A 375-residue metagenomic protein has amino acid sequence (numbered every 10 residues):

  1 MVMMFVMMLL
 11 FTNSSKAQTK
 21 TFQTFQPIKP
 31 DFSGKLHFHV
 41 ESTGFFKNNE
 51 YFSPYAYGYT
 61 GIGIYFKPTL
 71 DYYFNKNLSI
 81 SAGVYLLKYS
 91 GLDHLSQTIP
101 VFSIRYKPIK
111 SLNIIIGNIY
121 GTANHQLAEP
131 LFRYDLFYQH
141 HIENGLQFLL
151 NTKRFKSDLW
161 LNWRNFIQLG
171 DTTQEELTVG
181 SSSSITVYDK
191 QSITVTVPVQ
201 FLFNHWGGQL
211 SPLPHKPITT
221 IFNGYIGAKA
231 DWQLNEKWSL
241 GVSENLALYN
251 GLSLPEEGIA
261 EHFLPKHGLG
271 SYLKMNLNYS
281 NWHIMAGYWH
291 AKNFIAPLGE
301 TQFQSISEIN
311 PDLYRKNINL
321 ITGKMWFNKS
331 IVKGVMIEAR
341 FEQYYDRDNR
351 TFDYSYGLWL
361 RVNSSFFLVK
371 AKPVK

Functional and structural regions predicted by a protein language model:
M1-F25, F148, Y354-K375: Bacterial Sec-dependent N-terminal signal peptides
S15, L78-I109, E129-P130, G299 (+1 more regions): Surface-exposed loop and membrane-interface regions of Gram-negative outer-membrane beta-barrel proteins
Q26-E50, I80, L112-I114: Transmembrane beta-strand segments of Gram-negative outer membrane beta-barrel proteins
T43-Y65, G83-S90: Surface-exposed strand-loop-strand hairpins of Gram-negative outer-membrane beta-barrel proteins
K47, A123-L127, G207-G208: Short acidic/His/Gly/Ser-rich catalytic and metal-binding motifs that mark active-site loops of diverse hydrolases
G63, G83, V101, T152-R164 (+2 more regions): Exposed, low-structure sequence patches enriched in small/polar residues
G63-S81: Glycine- and aromatic-enriched membrane insertion/assembly motifs of diderm outer-membrane and organelle channel
I114-S184: Surface-exposed coil loops of outer-membrane beta-barrel proteins
